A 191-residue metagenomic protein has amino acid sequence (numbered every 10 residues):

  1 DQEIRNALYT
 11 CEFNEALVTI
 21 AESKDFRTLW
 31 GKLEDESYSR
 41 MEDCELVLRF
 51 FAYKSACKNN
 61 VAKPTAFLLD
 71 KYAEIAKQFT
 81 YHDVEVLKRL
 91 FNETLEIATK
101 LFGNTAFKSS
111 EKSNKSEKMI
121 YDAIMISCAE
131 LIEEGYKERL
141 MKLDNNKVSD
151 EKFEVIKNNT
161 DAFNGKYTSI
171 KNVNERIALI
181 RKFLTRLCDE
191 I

Functional and structural regions predicted by a protein language model:
D1-N164: Solvent-exposed functional surfaces
E154-I191: Acidic, carboxylate-rich catalytic segments that either coordinate divalent cations
